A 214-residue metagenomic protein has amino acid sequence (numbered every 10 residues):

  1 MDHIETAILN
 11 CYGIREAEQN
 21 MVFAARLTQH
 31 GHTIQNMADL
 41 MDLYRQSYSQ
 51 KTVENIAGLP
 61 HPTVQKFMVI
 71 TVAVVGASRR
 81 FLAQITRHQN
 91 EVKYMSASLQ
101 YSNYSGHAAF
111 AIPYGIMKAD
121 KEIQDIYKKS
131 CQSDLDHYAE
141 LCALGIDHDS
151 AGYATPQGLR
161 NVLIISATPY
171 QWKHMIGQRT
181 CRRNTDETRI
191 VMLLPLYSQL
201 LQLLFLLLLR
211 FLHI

Functional and structural regions predicted by a protein language model:
M1-I214: Family-specific signature for flavin-dependent thymidylate synthase
